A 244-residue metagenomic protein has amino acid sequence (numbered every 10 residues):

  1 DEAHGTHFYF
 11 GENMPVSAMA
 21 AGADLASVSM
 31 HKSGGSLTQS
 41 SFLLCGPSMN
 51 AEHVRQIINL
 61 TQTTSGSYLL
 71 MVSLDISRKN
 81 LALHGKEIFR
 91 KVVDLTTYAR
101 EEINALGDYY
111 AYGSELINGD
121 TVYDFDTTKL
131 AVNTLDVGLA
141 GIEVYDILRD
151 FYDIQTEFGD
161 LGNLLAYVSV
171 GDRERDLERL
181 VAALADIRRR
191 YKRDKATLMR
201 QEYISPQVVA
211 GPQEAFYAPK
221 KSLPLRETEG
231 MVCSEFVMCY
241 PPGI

Functional and structural regions predicted by a protein language model:
D1-L116: Conserved PLP-enzyme active-site core in the AAT-like
R100-A105, Y110-I244: Non-catalytic terminal extensions of PLP-dependent enzymes
